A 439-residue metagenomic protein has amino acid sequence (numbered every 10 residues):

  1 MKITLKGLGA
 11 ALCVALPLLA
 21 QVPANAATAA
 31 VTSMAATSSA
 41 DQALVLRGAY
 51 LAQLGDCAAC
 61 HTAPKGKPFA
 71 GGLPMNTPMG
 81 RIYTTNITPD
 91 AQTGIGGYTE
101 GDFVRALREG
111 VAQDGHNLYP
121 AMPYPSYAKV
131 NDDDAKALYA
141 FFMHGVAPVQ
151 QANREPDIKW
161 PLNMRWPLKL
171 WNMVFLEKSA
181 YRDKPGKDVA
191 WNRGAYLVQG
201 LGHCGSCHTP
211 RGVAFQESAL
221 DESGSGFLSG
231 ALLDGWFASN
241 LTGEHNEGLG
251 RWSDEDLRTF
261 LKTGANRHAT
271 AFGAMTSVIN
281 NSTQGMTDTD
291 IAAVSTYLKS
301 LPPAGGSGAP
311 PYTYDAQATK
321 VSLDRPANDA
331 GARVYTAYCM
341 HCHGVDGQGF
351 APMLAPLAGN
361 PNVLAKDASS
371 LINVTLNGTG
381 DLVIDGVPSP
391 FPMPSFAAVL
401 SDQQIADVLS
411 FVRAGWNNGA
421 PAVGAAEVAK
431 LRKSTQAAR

Functional and structural regions predicted by a protein language model:
K2-L44, R81-T85, A106-D114, D133-D188 (+5 more regions): Post-cleavage N-terminal segment of exported redox proteins
S39-Q42, L51-L54, G97-Y98, K129-D133 (+8 more regions): Soluble non-cytosolic domains of exported or imported proteins
Q42-A63, A70-N76, L168-M173, R182-G212 (+4 more regions): Sequence/structural segment immediately N-terminal to covalent heme-attachment motifs in c-type and related
Y50-T62, T85-N86, G101-E109, P120 (+10 more regions): C-type cytochrome heme c attachment motif
K67, G110, D114, A214 (+8 more regions): A short secondary-structure junction motif
A70-G80, T85, T209-H268: Active-site substrate-binding loop specific to GH73 endo-beta-N-acetylglucosaminidase modules in bacterial autolysins
R81-G97, D102, R108-D133, R154-P156 (+4 more regions): Axial heme c-ligation environment in periplasmic c-type cytochrome domains
K320-D329, R333-C342, F350, W416-R439: Short hairpin/turn module used for nucleic-acid contact or packing/dimerization
